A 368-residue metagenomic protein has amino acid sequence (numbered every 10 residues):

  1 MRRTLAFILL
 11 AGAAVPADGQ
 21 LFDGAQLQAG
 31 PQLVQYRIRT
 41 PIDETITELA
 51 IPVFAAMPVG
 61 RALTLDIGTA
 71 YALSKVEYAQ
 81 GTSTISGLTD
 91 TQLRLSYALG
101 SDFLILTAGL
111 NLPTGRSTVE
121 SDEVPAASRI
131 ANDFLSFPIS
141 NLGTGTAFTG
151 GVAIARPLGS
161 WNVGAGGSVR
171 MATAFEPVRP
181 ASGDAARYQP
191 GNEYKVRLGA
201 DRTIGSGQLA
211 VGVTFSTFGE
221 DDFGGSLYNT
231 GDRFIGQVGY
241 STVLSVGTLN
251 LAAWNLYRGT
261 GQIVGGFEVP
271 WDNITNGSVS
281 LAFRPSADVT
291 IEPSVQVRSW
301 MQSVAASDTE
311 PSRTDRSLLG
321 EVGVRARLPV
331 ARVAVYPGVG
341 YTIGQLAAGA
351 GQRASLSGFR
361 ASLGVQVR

Functional and structural regions predicted by a protein language model:
D18-P58, A62-I67, A72-K75, A127-R129 (+7 more regions): Short glycine/proline- and aromatic-enriched beta-strand/turn motifs that initiate or cap beta-hairpins
Q20-L27, R61-L65, G100-L106, G159-A165 (+8 more regions): Outer-envelope beta-barrel architecture signal
L27-P31, L65-T69, L95, L106-A108 (+10 more regions): Membrane-embedded beta-strand positions of outer-membrane beta-barrel proteins
P31-R39, T69-K75, L99, L110-R116 (+10 more regions): Transmembrane beta-strands of outer-membrane beta-barrel pores
I42-E48, G81-L88, I139-T146, D184-N192 (+4 more regions): Replace "Gram-negative outer membrane beta-barrel proteins" with "bacterial and organellar outer membrane beta-barrel
A50-P52, Q92-R94, A147-A153, K195-G199 (+4 more regions): Membrane-embedded beta-strand positions in outer-membrane beta-barrel channels/transporters
T84-T203, D221-G231, T242: Outer-membrane pore/translocation modules
Q92, V324, L328-V333, S355-R368: Outer-membrane beta-barrel "beta-signal"
